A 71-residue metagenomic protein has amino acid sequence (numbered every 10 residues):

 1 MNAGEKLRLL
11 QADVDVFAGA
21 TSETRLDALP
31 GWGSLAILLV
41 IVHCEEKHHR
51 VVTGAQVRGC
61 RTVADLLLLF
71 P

Functional and structural regions predicted by a protein language model:
M1-V42, E46-P71: Phosphopantetheine-dependent thiolation modules in NRPS/PKS and related acyl-activating systems
